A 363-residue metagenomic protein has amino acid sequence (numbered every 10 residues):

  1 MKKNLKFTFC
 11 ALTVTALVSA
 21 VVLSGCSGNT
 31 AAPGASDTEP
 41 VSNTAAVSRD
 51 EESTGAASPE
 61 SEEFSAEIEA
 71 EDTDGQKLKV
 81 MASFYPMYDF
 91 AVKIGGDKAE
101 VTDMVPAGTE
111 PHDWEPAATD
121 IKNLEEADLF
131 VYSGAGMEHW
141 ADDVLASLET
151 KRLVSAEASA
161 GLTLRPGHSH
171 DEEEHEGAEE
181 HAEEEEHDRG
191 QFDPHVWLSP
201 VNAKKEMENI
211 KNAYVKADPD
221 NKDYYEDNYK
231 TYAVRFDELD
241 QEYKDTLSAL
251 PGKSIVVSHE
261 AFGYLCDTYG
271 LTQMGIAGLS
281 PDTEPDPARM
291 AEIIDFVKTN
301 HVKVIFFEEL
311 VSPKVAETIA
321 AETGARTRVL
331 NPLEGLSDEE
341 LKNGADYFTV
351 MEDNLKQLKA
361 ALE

Functional and structural regions predicted by a protein language model:
K2, F7-T13, L23-E363: Extracytoplasmic metal-acquisition and chelation regions
S19-A20: Residue-level signal for mature regions of secreted extracellular proteins and peptides
